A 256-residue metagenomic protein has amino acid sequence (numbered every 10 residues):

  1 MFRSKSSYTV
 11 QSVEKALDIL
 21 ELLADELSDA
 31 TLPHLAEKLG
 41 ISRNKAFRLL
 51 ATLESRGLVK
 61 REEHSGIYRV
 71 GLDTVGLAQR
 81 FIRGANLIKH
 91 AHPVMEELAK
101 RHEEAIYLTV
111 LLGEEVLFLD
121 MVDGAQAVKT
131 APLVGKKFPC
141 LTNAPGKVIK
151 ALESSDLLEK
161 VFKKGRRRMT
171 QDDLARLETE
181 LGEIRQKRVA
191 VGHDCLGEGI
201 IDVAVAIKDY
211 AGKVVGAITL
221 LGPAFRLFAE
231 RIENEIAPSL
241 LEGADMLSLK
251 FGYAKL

Functional and structural regions predicted by a protein language model:
M1-K89, D245, L249-K250: N-terminal helix-turn-helix
F2, L174-G182, E198-G199, V215-L256: Juxtadomain coupling helices with adjacent low-complexity linkers
T9-V13, L32, I67, G71 (+9 more regions): Short, structured helix-loop boundary elements
S65-K163: Amphipathic alpha-helical effector-binding/dimerization core of metabolite-sensing transcriptional regulators
H90-E97, E159-V205, L249-K250: Short, basic/aromatic recognition patches
I207-Y210: Sensor-regulatory modules in signal-transduction proteins
